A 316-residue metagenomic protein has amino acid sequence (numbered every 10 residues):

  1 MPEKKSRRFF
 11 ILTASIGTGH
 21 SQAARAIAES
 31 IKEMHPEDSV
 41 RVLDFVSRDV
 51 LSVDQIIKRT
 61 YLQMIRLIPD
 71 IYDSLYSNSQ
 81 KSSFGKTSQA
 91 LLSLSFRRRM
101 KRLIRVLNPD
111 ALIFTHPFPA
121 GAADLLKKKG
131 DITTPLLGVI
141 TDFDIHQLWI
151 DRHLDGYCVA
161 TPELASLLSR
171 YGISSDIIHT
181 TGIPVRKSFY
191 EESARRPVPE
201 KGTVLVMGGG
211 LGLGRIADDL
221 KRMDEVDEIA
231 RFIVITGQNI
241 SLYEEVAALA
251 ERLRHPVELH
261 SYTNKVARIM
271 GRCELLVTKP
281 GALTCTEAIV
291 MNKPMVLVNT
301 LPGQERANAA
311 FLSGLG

Functional and structural regions predicted by a protein language model:
A24, I104, N108-I113: Proline-aspartate-enriched helix->loop->beta-strand connector
A26, S30-K101: Conserved N-terminal ligand/cofactor-binding loop architecture of enzyme catalytic domains
L112-L126: An aromatic- and histidine-rich active-site surface loop
K128-S188: Active-site-proximal region of nucleotide-activated glycan assembly enzymes, centered on histidine/acidic-rich loops
P184-E200: Acidic anion/phosphate-binding donor-loop and adjacent secondary structure in glycosyltransferase catalytic cores
V198-R272: Donor-nucleotide binding loops and adjacent catalytic segments primarily of GT-B fold Leloir glycosyltransferases
G271-P280: Acidic donor-binding loop of glycosyltransferase active sites
C285-G316: Catalytic binding pocket for nucleotide-activated donors in carbohydrate/polymer assembly enzymes
